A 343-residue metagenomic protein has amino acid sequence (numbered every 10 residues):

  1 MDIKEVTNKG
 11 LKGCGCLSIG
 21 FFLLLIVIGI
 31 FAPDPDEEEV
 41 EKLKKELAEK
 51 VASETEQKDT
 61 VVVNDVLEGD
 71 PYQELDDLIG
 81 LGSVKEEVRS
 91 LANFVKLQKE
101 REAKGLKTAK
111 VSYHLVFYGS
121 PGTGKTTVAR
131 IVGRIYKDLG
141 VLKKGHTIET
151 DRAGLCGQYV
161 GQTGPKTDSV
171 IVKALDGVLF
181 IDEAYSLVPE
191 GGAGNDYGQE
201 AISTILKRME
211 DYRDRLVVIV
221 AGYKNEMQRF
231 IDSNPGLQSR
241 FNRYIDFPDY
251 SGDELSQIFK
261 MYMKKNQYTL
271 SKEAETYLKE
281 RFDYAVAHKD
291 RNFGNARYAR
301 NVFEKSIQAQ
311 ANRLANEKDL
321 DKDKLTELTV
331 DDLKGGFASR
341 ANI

Functional and structural regions predicted by a protein language model:
M1-V66: N-terminal Sec-dependent export signals
P71-Y113: Pre-Walker A (pre-P-loop) alpha-helix and adjacent loop at the N terminus of AAA/AAA+ ATPase modules, a conserved
T108-G145, V172: Walker A/P-loop
L139-K144, E226-D232, Q238-S239, F247-N292 (+1 more regions): Conserved C-terminal "switch" segment of AAA+ ATPases
K144-A174: Short glycine-rich substrate-engagement loop in P-loop NTPases that contacts/grips substrate
D182-A184: Walker B catalytic acidic pair
S186-G192, E200-P248, K265-N266: Canonical AAA+ ATPase core
A309-I343: C-terminal engagement/docking regions of AAA+ P-loop ATPases
